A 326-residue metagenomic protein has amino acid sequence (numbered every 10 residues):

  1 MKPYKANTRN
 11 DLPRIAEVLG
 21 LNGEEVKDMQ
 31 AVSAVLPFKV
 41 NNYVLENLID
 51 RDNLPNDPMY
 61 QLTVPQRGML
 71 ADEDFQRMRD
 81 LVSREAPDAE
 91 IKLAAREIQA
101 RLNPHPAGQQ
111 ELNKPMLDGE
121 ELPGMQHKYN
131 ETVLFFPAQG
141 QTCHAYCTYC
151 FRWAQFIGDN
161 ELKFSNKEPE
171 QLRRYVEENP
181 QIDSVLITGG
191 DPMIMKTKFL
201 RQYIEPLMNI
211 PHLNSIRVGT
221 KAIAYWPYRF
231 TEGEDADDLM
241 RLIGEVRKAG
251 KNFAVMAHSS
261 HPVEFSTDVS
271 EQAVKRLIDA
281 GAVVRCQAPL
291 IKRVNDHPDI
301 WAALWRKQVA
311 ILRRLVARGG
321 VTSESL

Functional and structural regions predicted by a protein language model:
M1-H127: Flexible, acidic/Gly-rich N-terminal and inter-domain linker regions that tether and position cofactor-handling modules
L62, L117, N166-R174: Active-site glycine-rich loop that binds ribose-phosphate moieties when present
E121-M125, F135-Q139, L172-Y175, E205: Catalytic micro-motifs at enzyme active sites that drive phosphoryl/nucleotidyl and oxygen chemistry
H127-N166, V218: Canonical Radical SAM [4Fe-4S] cluster-binding loop centered on the CxxxCxxC motif and its immediate flanking residues
Y129-T132, C143-H144, Q181-I182, H212 (+1 more regions): Short, well-ordered loop/turn elements at secondary-structure boundaries
L134-F136, L186-G189: Short glycine-rich or small-residue beta-strand-to-loop segments that form or flank ligand, phosphate, metal/Fe-S
P169-E177, S184, M193-L326: Conserved AdoMet/S-adenosylmethionine-binding subsite of the radical SAM
